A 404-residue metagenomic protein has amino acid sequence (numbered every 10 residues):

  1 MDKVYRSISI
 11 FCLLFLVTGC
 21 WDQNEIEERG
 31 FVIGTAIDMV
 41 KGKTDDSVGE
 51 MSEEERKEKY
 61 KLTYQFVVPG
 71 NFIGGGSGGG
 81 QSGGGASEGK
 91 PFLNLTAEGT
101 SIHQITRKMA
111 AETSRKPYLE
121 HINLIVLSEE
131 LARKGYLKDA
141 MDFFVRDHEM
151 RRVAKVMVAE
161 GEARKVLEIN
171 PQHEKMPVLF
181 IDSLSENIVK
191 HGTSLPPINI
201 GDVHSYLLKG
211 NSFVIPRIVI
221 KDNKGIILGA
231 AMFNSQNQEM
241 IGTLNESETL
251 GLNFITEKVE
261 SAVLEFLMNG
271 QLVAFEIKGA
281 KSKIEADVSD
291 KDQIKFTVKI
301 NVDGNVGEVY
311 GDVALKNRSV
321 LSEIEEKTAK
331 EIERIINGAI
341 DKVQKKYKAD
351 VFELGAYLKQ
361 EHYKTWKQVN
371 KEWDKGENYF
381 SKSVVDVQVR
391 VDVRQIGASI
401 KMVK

Functional and structural regions predicted by a protein language model:
D2-K404: Membrane-proximal alpha-helical signals and transmembrane carboxylates
